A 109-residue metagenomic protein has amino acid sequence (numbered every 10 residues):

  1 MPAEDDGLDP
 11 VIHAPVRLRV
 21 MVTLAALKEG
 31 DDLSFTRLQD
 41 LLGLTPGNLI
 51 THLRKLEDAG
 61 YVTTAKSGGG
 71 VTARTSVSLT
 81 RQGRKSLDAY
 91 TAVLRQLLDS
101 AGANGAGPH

Functional and structural regions predicted by a protein language model:
M1-D5, V22-A26, K85-H109: Amphipathic alpha-helical dimerization/coiled-coil segments that flank or bridge DNA-binding/regulatory modules
L8-T45, S67-G69: N-terminal helix-turn-helix DNA-binding core of bacterial DNA-binding proteins
N48: Residues in the helix-turn-helix
H52-A59: Basic amphipathic alpha-helical segments that dock to polyanions
A59-A73, S78: Beta-hairpin "wing" of winged helix-turn-helix
L79-R84: Accessory beta->alpha helical hairpin/"wing" motif in late/C-terminal subdomains of nucleic-acid enzymes
